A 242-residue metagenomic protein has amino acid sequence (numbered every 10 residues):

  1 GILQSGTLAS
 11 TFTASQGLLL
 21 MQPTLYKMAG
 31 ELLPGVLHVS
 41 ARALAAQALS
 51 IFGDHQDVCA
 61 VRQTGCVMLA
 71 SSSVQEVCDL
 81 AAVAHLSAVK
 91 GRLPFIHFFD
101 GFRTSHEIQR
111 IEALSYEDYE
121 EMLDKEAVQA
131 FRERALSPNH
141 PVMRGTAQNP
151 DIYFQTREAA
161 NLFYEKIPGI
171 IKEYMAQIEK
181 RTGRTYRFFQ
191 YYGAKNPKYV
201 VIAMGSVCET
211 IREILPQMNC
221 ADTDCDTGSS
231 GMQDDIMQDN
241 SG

Functional and structural regions predicted by a protein language model:
G1-A60, C66-V89, Q217: Thiamine diphosphate
L8, P34-G35, P94-I96, K198-V200: Beta-sheet entry/capping signal
F12, H38, F98-D100, I202-M204 (+1 more regions): Generic beta-strand/beta-sheet core signal
S15-L19, V74-Q75, F102-T104, M204-T210: Gly/Ser/Thr-rich loops at beta-strand to alpha-helix junctions that form or flank small-molecule/cofactor-binding
M21, Q47, H106-I108, T210-R212: Short helix/loop capping segments that flank catalytic or ligand/cofactor-binding pockets
A46, K172-G242: Thiamine diphosphate
Q75-Q109: Conserved anion/nucleotide-ligand pocket segment
F95-Q190: Conformationally flexible catalytic loops at phosphate/diphosphate-handling active centers
